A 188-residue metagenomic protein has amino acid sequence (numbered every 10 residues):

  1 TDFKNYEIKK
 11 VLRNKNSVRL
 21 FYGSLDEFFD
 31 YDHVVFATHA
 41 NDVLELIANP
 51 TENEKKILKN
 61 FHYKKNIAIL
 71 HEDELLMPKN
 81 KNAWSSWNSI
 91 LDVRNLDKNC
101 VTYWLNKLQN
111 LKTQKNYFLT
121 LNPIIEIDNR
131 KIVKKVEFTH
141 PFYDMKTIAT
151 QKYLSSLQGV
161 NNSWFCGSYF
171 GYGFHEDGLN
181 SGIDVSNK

Functional and structural regions predicted by a protein language model:
D2-K4, F36, F165: A structural signal for the hydrophobic beta-strands that form the central parallel beta-sheet of Rossmann-like
E7-P141: Mid-domain catalytic core of redox enzymes that form a hydrophobic substrate pocket/lid adjacent to a catalytic redox
I127-K188: C-terminal catalytic lobe of FAD-dependent flavoproteins
